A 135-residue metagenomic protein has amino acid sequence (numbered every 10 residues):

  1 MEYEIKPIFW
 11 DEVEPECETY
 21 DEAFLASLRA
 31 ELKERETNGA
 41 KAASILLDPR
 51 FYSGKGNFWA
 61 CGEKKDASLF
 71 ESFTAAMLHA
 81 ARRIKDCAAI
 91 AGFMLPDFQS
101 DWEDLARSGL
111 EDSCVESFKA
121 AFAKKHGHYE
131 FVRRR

Functional and structural regions predicted by a protein language model:
E2-F58, G62, E111-E130: Aromatic-lined substrate-binding rim segments of carbohydrate-active enzymes
A67-R135: Active-site region of glycoside hydrolase catalytic domains
